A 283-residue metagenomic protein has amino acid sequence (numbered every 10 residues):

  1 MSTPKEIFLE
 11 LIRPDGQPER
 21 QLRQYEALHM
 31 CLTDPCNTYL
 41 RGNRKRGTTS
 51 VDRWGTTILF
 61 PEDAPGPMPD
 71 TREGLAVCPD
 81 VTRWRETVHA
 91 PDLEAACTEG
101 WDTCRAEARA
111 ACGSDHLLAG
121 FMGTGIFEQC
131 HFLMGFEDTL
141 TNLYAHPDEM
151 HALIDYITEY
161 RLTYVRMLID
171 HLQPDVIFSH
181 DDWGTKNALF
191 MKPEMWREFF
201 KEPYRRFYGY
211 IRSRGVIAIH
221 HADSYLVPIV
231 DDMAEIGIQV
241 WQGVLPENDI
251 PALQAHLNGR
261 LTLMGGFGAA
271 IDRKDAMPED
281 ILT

Functional and structural regions predicted by a protein language model:
M1-Q24, V51, F60, R85 (+1 more regions): Active-site loop segments of alpha/beta catalytic cores
T3, D52-G55, R72, D80: Residue-level detector of functionally special positions within alpha-helical transmembrane segments of multi-pass
G16-R53: N-terminal accessory/capping or targeting/presequence segment of soluble
M30, P61-W84: Short, surface-exposed, low-complexity cationic segments
M30-T38, M68-T71, E128-H131, K274-A276: Short, solvent-exposed polar/charged micro-motifs at secondary-structure junctions
L32-T38, R46, A76-L93: N-terminal substrate-binding region of glycoside hydrolase catalytic domains
T49-P67: Aromatic- and Gly/Pro-rich amphipathic surface segment
